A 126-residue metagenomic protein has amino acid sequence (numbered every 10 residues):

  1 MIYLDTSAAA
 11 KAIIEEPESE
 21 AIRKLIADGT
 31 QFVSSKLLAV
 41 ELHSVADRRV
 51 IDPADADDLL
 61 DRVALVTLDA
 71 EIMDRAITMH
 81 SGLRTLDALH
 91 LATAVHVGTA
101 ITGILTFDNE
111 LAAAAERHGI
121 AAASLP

Functional and structural regions predicted by a protein language model:
M1, S35, V95-P126: Acidic, PIN/NYN-like endoribonuclease modules and their adjacent C-terminal/linker elements
M1-S34, A46-D58, G119-I120, P126: Short, well-structured N-terminal submotif of metal-dependent ribonuclease cores
L4, V33-S34, T67, T85-A88 (+1 more regions): Short beta-strand scaffold positions
A8-A9, L38, I72, H90 (+1 more regions): Alpha-helix capping/helix-boundary segments
S19, A39, P53-A56, D69 (+2 more regions): A general structural signal for well-ordered alpha-helical segments in protein cores
G29-F32, R62-A64, T99-G103: Short active-site oxyanion
D61-R84, A88-A92: Acidic catalytic patch
